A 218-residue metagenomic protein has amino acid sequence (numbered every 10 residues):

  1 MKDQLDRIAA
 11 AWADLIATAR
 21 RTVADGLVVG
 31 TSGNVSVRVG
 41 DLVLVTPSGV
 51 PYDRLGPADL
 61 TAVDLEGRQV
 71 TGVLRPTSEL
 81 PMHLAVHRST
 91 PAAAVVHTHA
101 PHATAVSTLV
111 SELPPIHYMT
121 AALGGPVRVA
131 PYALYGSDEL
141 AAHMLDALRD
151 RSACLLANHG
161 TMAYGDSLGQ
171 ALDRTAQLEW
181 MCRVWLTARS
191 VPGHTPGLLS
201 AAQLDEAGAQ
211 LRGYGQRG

Functional and structural regions predicted by a protein language model:
M1-G218: Glycine-rich flexible loops
